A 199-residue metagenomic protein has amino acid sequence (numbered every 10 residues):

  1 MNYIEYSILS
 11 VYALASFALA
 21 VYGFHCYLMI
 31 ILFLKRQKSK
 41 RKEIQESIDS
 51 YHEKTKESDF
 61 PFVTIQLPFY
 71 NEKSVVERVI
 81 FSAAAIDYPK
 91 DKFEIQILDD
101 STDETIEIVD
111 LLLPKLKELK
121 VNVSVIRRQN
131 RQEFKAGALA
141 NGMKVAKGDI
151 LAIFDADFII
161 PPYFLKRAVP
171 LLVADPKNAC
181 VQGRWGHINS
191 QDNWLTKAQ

Functional and structural regions predicted by a protein language model:
M1-E57: N-terminal membrane-anchoring/stem segments of glycan-assembly enzymes
R41-Q199: Internal catalytic domains of large membrane-associated glycosyltransferases
